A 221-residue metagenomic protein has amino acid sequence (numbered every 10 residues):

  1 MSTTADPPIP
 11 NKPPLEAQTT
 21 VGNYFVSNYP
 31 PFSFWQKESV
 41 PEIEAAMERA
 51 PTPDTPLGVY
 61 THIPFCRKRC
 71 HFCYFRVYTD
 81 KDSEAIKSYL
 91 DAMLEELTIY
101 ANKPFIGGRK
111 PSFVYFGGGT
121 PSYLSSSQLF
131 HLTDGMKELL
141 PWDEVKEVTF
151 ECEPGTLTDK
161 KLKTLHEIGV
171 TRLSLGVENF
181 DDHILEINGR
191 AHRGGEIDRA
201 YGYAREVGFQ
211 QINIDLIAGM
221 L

Functional and structural regions predicted by a protein language model:
M1-G58, G107: Flexible, acidic/Gly-rich N-terminal and inter-domain linker regions that tether and position cofactor-handling modules
Q18-Y24, Y74-Y78, G135: A broad, low-specificity signal for short, low-complexity segments enriched in glycine/proline and polar/charged
K37, H71, S125-S126: Short N-terminal helix/helix-N-cap motif within the alpha/beta-hydrolase-1
T52-P53, H62-F65, E206: Short glycine/proline-enriched loop/turn "hinge" motifs that connect secondary-structure elements and lie
G58, H71, V148: Divalent metal-dependent hydrolysis catalytic cores, especially in the metallo-beta-lactamase
V59-T61, L175: Short beta-strand motif preference
T61-V77: Local cysteine-cluster metal-coordination motifs and their immediate loop/turn environment, predominantly Fe-S cluster
V77-L221: Conserved non-cysteine loop/helix-boundary elements of the Radical SAM core domain that shape
